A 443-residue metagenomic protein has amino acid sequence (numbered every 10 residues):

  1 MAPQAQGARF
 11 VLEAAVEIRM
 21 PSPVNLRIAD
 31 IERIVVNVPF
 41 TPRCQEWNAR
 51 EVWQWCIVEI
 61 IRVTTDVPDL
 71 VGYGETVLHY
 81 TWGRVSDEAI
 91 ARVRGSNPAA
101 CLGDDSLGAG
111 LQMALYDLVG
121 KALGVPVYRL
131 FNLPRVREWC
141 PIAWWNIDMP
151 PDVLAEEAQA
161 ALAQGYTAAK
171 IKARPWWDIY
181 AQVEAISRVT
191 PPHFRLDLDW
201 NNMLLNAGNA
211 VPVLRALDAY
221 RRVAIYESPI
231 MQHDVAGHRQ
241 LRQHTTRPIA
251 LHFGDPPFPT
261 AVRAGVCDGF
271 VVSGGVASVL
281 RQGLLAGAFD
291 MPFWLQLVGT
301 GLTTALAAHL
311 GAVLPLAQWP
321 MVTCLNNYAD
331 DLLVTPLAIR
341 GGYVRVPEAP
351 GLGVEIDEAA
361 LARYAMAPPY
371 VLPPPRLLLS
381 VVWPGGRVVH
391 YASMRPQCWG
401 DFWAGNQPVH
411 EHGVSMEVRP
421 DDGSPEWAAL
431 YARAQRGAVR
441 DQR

Functional and structural regions predicted by a protein language model:
Q4-Q6: Low-complexity, intrinsically disordered or signal/transmembrane-proximal segments
E17-Y73, V77, Y328-L332: Structured beta-strand/loop patches that form or line metal/cofactor-binding pockets in enzymes
N25, D30-E32, V63-V125, P384-G386 (+4 more regions): Metal- or metallocofactor-binding catalytic centers and their adjacent structured scaffolds across diverse enzyme
A91-A99, R222, H233-P248, G254-I356 (+3 more regions): Shared catalytic-loop signature of beta/alpha-barrel
N132-T245: Metal-dependent enolase-superfamily TIM-barrel catalytic cores that perform enediolate-based chemistry
V334-R443: C-terminal extensions of enzymes
